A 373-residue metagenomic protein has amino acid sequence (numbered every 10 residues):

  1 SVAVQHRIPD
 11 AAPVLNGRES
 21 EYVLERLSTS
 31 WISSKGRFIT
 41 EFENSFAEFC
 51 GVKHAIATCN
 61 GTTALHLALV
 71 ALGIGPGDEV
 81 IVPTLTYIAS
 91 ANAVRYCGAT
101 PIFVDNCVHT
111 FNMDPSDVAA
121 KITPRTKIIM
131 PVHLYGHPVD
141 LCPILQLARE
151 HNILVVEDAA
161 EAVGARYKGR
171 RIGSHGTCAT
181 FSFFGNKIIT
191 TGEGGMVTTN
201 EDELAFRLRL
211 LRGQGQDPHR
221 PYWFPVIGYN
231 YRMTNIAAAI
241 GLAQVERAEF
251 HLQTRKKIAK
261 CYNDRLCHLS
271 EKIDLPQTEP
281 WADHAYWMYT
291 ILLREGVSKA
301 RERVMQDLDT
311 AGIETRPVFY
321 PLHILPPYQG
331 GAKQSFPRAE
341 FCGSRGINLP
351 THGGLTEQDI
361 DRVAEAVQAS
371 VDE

Functional and structural regions predicted by a protein language model:
S1-I32, P350: N-terminal "arm"/small-domain region of PLP-dependent enzymes with the aminotransferase-like
I32-E79, A93-C97, F103-D105, R170: Phosphate-binding glycine-rich loop
R37-N44, F49-A55, S116, A120 (+5 more regions): PLP-dependent aminotransferase class I/II
I56, I81, I102, V155-V156 (+3 more regions): Structural detector of well-ordered beta-strand residues that form the stable sheet scaffold of enzyme domains
A64, T86, P350: Conserved SAM-binding loop
V70-A159, R166: PLP-dependent aminotransferase-like
E157-T191, R220-P225: Conserved active-site segment immediately N-terminal to the catalytic lysine that forms the internal aldimine
S174-R212, N235: Active-site PLP attachment segment
